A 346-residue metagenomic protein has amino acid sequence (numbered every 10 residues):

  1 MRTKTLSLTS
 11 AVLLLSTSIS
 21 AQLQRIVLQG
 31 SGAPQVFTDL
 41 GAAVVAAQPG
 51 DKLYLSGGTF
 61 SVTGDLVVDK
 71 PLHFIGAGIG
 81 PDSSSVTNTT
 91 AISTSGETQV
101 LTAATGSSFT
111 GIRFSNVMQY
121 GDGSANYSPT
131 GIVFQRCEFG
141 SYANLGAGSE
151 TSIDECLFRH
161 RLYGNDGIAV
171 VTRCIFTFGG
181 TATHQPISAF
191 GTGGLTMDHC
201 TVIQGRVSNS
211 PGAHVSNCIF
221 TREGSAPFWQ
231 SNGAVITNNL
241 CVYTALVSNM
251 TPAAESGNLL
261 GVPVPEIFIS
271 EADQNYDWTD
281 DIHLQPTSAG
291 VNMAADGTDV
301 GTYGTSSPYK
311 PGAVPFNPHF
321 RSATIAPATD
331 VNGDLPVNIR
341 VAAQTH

Functional and structural regions predicted by a protein language model:
M1-Q24: Bacterial Sec-dependent N-terminal signal peptides
S31-F37, P49-H73, A77-S84: N-terminal extracellular ligand-recognition/capping segment immediately after the signal peptide
G32, L72-D122, R161-L162: Right-handed parallel beta-helix/beta-spiral solenoid domain characteristic of secreted/periplasmic
Y54, S61, V67, H73-I75 (+9 more regions): Extracellular beta-strand solenoid repeats
G58-S61, G78-D82, C241-V247, D273 (+2 more regions): Acidic glycine-/aspartate-rich tracts in secreted/extracellular proteins
Y120-A125, L145-W278: Predominantly extracellular beta-rich ligand-binding scaffolds that present long acidic/polar faces for carbohydrate
G257-V314: C-terminal accessory segments
T298-L335, A342-Q344: Short, compositionally biased P/S/T/A/G/V-rich stretches that sit at domain boundaries
